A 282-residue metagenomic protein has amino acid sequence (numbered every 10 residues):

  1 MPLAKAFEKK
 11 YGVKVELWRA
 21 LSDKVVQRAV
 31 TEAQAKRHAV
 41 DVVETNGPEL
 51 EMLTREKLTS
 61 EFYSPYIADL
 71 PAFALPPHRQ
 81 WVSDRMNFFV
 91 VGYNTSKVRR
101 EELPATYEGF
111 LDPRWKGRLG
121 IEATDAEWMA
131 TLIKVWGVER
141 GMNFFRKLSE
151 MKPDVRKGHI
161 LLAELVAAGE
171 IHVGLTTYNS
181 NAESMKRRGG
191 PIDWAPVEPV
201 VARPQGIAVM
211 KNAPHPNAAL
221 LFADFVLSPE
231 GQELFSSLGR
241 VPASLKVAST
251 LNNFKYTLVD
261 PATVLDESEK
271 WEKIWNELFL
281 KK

Functional and structural regions predicted by a protein language model:
M1-A4, E16-V26, V30, H38-E170: Extracytoplasmic ligand-binding site segments that recognize negatively charged/polar headgroups
M1-V13, N253: The catalytic Nudix box helix
L3, V13, R140, F144-K147 (+3 more regions): Short amphipathic alpha-helical coupling segments at ligand-binding clamshell hinges and other catalytic/signaling
E49-M52, H172-I192: A ligand-binding cleft/hinge motif common to bilobed small-molecule-binding domains
D69-F73, N87, R146-S149, P153-R156 (+1 more regions): Periplasmic-binding protein-like
V90-K97, I133-V135, P204-A218, L234: A bilobed periplasmic-binding-protein/Venus flytrap-type ligand-binding module shared by bacterial periplasmic
W115-T124, V226-V247: Periplasmic-binding protein-like
S249-K282: Extracellular/periplasmic bilobal clamshell ligand-binding domains
